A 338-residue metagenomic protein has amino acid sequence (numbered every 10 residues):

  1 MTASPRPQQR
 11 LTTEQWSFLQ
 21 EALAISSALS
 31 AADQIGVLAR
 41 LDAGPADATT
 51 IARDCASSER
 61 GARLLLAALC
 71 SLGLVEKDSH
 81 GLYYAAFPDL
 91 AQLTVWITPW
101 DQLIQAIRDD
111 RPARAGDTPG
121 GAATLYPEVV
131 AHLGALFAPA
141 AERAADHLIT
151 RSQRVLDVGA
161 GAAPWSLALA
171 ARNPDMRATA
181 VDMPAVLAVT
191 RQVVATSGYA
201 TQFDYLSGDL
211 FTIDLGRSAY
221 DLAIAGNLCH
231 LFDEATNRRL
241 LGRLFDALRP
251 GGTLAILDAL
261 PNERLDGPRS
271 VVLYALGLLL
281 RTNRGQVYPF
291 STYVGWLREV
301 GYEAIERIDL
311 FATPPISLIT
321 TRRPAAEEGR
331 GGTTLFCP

Functional and structural regions predicted by a protein language model:
T2-C70, V158, A162-P338: Alpha-helical subdomain
L19-A32, A39-R40, R60-Q153: Conserved Class I S-adenosyl-L-methionine-dependent methyltransferase catalytic core
